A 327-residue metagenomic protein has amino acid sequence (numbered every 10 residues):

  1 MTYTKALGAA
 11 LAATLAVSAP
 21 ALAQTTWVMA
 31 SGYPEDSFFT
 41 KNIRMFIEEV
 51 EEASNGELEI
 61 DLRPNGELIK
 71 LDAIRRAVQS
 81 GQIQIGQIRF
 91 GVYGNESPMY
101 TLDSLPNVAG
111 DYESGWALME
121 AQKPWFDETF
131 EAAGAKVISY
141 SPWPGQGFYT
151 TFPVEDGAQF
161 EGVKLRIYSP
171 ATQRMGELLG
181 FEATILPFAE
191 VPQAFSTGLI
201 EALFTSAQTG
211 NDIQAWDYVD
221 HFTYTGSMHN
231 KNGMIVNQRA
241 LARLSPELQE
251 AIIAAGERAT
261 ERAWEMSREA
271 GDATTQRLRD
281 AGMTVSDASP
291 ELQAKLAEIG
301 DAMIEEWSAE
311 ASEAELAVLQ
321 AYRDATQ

Functional and structural regions predicted by a protein language model:
M1-A9: Bacterial N-terminal signal peptides that target proteins for export
G8-A12, Q24-S114, Q122-Q327: N-terminal secretory/targeting leader peptides
V17-A23: Sec/Tat signal peptide C-region and signal peptidase I cleavage site
A117: Short beta-strand-centered segments that line the small-molecule binding cleft or hinge of alpha/beta clamshell
